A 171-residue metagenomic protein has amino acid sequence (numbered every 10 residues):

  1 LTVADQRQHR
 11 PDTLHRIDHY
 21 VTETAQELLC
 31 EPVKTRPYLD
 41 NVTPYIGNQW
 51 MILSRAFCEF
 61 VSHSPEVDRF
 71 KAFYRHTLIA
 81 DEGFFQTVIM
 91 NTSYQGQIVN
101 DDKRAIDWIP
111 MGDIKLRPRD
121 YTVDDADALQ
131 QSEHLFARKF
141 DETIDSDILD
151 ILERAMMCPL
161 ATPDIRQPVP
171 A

Functional and structural regions predicted by a protein language model:
L1-A171: ER/Golgi luminal nucleotide-sugar-dependent glycosyltransferases, focusing on the catalytic module
